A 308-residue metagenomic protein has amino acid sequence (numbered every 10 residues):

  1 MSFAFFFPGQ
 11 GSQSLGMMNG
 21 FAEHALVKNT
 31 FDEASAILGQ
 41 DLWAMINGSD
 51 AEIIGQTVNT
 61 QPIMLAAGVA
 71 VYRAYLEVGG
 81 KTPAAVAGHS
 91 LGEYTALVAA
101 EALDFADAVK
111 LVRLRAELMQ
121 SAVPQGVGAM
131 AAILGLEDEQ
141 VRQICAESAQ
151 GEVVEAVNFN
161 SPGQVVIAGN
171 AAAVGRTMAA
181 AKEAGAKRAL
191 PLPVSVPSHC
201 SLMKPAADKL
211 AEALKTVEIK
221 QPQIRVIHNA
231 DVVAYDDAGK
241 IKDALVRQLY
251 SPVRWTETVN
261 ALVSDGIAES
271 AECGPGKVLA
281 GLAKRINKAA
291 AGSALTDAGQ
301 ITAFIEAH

Functional and structural regions predicted by a protein language model:
M1-Q140, L192, E269-G299: FabD-like malonyl-/acyl-CoA
Q10-S12, L38, A100-S251: Alpha/beta catalytic cores of group-transfer enzymes, especially the acyltransferase/condensing modules of polyketide
L76, K182, V263-G266: Non-catalytic positions within long, well-ordered alpha-helices that form the structural scaffold/packing of enzyme
V174, A280, T302: Short alpha-helix immediately C-terminal to the canonical SAM-binding loop
D231, A291-H308: Short, flexible loop segments at boundaries between secondary-structure elements
V246, V259-V263, A280, I305: Generic hydrophobic alpha-helical scaffold/packing signal
S251-I267: A short, acidic, amphipathic alpha-helical segment used as a generic capping/interface helix at domain edges
